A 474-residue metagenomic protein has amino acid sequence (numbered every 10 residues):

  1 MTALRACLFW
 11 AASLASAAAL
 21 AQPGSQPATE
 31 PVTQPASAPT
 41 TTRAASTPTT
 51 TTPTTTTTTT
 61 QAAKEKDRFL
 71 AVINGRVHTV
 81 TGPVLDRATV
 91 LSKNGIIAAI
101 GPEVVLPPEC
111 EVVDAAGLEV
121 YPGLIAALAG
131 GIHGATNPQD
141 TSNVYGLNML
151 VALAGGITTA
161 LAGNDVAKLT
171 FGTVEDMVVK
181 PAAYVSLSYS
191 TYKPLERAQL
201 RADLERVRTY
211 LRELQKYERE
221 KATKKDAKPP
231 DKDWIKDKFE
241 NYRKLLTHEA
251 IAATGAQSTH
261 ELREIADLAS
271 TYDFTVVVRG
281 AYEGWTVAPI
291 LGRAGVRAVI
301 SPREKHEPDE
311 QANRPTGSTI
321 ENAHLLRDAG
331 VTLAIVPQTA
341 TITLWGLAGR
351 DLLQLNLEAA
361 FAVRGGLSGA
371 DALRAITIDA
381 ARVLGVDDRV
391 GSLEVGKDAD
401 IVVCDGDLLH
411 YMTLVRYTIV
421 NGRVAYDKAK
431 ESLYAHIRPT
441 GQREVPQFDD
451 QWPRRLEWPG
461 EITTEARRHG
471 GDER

Functional and structural regions predicted by a protein language model:
M1-A11: Bacterial N-terminal signal peptides that target proteins for export
L14-S16: N-terminal signal peptide c-region/cleavage motif recognized by signal peptidases
S25, T29, T33, S37 (+5 more regions): Intrinsically disordered, low-complexity serine/threonine-rich repeat tracts
R68, V77, T81-Y121: Histidine-rich, glycine-flanked metal-binding segment
G75, E394-R438: C-terminal cap of metal-dependent C-N hydrolases
D114-P230, G330, E461-A466: Divalent-metal coordination cores built from histidine and acidic residues
A135, I251, G292, S301-E304 (+1 more regions): His/Asp/Glu-enriched, well-ordered alpha-helical/loop segment that forms or immediately abuts the divalent-metal
R206, R212-V277, Y282-A298, G317-G330 (+2 more regions): Histidine/acidic residue-rich metal-binding segments in metalloenzymes
